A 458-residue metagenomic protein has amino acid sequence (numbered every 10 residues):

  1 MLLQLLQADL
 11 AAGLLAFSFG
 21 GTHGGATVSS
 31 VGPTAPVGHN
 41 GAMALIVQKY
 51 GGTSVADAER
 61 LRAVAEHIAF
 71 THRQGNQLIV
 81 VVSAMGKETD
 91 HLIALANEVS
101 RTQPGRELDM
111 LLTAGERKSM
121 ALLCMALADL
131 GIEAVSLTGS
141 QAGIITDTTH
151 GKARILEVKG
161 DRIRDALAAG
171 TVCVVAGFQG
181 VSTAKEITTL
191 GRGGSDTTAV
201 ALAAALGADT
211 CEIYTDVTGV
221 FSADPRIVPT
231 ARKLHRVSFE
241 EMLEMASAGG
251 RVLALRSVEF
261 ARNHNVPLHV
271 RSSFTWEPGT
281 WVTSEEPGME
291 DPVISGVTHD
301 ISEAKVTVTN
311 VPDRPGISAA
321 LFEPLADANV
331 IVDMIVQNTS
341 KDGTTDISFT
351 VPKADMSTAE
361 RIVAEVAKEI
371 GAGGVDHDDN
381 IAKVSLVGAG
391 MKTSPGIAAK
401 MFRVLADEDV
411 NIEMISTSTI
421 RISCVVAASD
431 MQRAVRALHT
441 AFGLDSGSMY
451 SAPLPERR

Functional and structural regions predicted by a protein language model:
L5: Cationic, low-complexity basic patches in intrinsically disordered or flexible, solvent-exposed regions
S18, H23, T27-H39: Short, positively charged and aromatic/hydrophobic N-terminal segments
P33-V258, V425-A427, F442, S446 (+1 more regions): Nucleotide/pyrophosphate-binding catalytic subdomain
V82-T89, V270-E286, F349: Terminal amphipathic helices with adjacent charged low-complexity linkers/tails
A261: Acidic-aromatic/histidine active-site loop/patch
P278-R458: A conserved regulatory-domain signal marking ACT and ACT-like small-molecule sensing domains and adjacent regulatory
